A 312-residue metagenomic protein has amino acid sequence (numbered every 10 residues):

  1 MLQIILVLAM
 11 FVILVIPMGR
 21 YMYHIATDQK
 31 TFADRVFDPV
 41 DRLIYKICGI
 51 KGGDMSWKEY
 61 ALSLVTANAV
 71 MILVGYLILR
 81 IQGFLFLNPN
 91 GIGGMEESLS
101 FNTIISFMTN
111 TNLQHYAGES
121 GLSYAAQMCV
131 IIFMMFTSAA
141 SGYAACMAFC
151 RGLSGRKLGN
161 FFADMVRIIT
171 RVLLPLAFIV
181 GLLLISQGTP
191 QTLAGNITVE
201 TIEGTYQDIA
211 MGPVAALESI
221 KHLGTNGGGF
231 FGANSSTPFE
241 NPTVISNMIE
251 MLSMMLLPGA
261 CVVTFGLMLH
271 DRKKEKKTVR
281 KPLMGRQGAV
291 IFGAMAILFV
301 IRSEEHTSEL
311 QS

Functional and structural regions predicted by a protein language model:
M1-S312: Membrane-proximal intracellular helices of multi-pass ion channels
